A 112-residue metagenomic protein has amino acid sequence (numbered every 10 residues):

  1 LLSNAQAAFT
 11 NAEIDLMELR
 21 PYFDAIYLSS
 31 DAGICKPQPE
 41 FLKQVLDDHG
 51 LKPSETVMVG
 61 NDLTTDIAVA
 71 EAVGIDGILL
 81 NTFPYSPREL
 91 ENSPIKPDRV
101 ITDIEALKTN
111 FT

Functional and structural regions predicted by a protein language model:
L2-T112: Asp-based, Mg2+/Mn2+-dependent phosphohydrolase catalytic module
